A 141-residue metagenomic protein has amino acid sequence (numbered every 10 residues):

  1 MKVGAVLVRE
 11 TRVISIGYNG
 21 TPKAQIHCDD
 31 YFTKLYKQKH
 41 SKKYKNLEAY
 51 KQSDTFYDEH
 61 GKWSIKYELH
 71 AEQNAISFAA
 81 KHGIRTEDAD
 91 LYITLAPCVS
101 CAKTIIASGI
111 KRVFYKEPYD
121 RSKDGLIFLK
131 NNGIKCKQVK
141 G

Functional and structural regions predicted by a protein language model:
M1-G141: Zinc-dependent deaminase catalytic domain
